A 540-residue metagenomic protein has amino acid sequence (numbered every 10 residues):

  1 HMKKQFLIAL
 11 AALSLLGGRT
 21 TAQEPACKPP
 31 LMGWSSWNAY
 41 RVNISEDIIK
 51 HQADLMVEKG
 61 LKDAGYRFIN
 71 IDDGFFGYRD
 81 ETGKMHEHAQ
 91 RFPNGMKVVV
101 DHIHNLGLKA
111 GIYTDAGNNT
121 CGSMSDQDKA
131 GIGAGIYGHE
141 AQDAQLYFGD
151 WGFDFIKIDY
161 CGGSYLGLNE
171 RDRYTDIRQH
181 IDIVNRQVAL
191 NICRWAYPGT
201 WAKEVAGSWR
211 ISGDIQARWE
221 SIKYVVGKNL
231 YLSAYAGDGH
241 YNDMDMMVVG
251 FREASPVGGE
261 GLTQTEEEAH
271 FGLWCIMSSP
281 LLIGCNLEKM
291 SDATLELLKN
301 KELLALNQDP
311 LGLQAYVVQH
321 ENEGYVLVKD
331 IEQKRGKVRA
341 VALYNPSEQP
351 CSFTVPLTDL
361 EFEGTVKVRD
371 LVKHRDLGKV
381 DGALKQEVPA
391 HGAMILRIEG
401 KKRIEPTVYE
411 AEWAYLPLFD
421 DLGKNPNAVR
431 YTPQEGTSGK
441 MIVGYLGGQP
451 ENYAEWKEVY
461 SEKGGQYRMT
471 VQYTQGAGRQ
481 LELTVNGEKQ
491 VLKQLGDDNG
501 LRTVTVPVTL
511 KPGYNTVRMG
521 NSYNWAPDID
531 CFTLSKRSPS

Functional and structural regions predicted by a protein language model:
H1-Q23: Bacterial Sec-dependent N-terminal signal peptides
Q23-E46, K50: N-terminal module-boundary/linker segments of secreted carbohydrate-active enzymes
P30-S36, G65-D72, K109-T114, D154-D159 (+6 more regions): Structural recognition of the beta-strand scaffold that forms the well-ordered cores of secreted hydrolase catalytic
Q52, M56-G167: Aromatic-lined carbohydrate-binding/catalytic grooves of carbohydrate-active enzymes
H139, I183, Q187-N286: Glycan-recognition surfaces
W274-M277, L282-G284, H320-F362, H391 (+4 more regions): Carbohydrate-binding surface patches
L282-S347, P426-V443, G447: Glycan-recognition and catalytic regions of carbohydrate-active enzymes
C351, L360-T365, D376, G382-S540: Extracytoplasmic
